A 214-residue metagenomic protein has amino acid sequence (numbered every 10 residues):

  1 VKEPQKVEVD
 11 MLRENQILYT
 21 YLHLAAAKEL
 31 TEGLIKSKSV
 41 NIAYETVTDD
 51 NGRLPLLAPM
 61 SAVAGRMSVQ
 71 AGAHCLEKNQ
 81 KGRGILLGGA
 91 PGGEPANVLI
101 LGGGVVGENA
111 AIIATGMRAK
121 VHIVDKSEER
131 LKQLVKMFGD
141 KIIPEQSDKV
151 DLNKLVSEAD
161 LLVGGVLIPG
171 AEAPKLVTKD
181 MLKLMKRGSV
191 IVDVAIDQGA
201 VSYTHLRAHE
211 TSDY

Functional and structural regions predicted by a protein language model:
V1-P4, K149-K175: Rossmann-like NAD(P)-binding element
E3-L18, E158, E172-R187: Rossmann-fold NAD(P) dinucleotide-binding segment
V9-A96: Glycine/serine-rich phosphate-binding loop and adjoining beta1-alpha1 elements at the start of nucleotide-handling
T31, V69, A110-A111, L131 (+1 more regions): Generic hydrophobic/aromatic pocket-lining and core-packing "Φ" positions
G84-E158, G164: Glycine-rich phosphate/diphosphate-binding loop of Rossmann-like nucleotide-binding domains
V106-A111, A171-P174, V201: Short glycine/serine/threonine-rich phosphate/pyrophosphate-binding segments that cradle anionic phosphate groups
T204-D213: Conserved small/polar residues in nucleotide/adenosyl-binding loops
